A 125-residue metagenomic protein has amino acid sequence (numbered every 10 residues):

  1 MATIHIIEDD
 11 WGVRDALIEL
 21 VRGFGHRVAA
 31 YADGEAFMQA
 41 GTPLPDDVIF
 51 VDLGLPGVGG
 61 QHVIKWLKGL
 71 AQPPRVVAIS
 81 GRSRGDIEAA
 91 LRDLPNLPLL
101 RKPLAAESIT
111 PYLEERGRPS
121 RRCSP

Functional and structural regions predicted by a protein language model:
W11-A29, L94-L97: Two-component/phosphorelay signaling modules centered on CheY-like receiver
A30-V48: Acidic, metal-coordinating helix/loop segments flanking the phosphotransfer/catalytic sites of two-component signaling
D33, G59-H62: Acidic catalytic/metal-coordinating carboxylates
D52: Active-site residues of response regulator receiver
P56: The feature encodes the CheY-like receiver
Q61-Q72: Short amphipathic alpha-helix used as the core "switch/output" element in two-component signaling
D86, L104-R116, R121: C-terminal output helix
